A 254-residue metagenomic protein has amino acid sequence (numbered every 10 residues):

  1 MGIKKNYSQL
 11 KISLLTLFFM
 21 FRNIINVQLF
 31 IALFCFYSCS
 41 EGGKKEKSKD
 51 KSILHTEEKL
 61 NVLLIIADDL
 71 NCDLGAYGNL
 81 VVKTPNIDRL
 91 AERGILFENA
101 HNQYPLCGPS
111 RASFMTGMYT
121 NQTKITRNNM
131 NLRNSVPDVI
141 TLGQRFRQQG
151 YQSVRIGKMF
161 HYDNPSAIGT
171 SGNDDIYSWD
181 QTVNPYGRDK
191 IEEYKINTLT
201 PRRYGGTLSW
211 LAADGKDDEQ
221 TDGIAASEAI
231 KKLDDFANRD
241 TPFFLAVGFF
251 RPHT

Functional and structural regions predicted by a protein language model:
M1-I3, H253-T254: Short intrinsically disordered, low-complexity coil segments enriched in acidic
G2-E57: Bacterial Sec-dependent N-terminal signal peptides
C39-T254: Formylglycine-dependent sulfatase
